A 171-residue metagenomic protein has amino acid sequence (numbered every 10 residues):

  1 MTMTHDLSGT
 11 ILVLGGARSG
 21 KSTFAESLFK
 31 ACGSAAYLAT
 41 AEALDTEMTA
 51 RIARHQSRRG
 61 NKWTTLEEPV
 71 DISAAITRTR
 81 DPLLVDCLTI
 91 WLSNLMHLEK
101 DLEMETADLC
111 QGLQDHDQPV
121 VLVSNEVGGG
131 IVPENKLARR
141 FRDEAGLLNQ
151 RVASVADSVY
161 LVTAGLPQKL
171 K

Functional and structural regions predicted by a protein language model:
M1-L12, L38, Y160-K171: Charged, low-complexity C-terminal accessory regions
M1-S8, P82-V85, E105-Q111, P119: SAM-dependent methyltransferases
T4, T10-R78: Conserved P-loop
G15-G16, A41, C87-L88, S124-E126: Short secondary-structure boundary segments
A25, H55, L84, N125 (+1 more regions): Residue-level signal for inorganic ion chemistry
A35, L83, S158-L161: Short, well-ordered beta-strand core segments
S57-E105: Helix-adjacent hinge/juxtasegments
V70, I90-K171: Replace "adjacent to P-loop NTPase cores in ATP/GTP-dependent enzymes" with "adjacent to NTP-binding cores
